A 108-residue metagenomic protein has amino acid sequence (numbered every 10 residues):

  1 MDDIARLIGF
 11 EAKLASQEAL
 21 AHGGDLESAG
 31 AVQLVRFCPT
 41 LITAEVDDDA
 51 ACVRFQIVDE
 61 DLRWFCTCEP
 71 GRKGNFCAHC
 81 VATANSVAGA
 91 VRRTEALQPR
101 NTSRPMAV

Functional and structural regions predicted by a protein language model:
M1-V108: Long, low-complexity, compositionally biased intrinsically disordered regions
